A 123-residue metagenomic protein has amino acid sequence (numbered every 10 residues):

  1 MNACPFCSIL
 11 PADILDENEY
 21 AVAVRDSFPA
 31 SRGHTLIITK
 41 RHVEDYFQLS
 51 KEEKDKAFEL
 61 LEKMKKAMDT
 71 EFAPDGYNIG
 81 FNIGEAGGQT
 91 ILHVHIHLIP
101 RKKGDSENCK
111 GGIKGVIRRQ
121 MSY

Functional and structural regions predicted by a protein language model:
M1-Y123: HIT superfamily nucleotide-processing domains
